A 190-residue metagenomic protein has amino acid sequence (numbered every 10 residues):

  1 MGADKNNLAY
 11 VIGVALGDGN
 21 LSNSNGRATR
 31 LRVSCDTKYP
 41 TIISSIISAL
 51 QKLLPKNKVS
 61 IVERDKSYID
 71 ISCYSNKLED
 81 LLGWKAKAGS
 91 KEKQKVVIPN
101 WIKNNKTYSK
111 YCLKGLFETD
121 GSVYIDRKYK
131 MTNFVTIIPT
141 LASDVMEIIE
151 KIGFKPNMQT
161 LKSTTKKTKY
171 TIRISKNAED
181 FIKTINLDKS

Functional and structural regions predicted by a protein language model:
M1-S190: Internal intein/HINT superfamily modules and their associated LAGLIDADG
